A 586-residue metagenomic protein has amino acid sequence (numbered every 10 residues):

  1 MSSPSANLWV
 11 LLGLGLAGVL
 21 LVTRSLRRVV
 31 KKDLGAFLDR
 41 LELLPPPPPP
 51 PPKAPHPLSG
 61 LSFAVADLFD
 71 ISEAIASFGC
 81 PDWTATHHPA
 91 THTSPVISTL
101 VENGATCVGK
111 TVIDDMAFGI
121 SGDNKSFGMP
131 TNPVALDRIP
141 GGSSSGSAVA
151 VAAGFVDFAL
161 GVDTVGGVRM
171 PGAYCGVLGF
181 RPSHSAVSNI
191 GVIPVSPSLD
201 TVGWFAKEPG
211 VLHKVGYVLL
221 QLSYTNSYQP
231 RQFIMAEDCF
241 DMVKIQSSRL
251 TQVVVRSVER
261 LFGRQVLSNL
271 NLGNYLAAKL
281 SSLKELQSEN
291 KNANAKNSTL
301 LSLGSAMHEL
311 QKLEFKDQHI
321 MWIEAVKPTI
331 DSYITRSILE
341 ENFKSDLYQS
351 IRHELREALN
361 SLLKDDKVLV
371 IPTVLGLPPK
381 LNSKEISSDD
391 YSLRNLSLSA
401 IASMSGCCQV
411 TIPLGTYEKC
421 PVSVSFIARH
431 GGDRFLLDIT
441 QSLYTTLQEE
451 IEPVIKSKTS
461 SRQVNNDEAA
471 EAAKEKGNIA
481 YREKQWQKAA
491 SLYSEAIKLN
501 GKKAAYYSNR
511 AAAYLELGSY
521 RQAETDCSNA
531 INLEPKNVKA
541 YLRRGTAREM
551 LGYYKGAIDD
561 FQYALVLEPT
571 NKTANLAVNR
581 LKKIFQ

Functional and structural regions predicted by a protein language model:
M1-L58, Q221-S397, G431, Y444-V464: Amidase signature
S2-D157, S361: Gly/Ser-rich catalytic/binding loops embedded in alpha/beta enzyme cores
S2-L12, G142, I451-Q586: Alpha-helical tetratricopeptide repeat
W9-G15, R27-L34, E102, T164-R260 (+2 more regions): Structural helix-boundary/capping segments
T106, D157-F158, G203, V368: Short, Asp-centered acidic motifs that coordinate Mg2+ and/or phosphate in catalytic or ligand-binding sites
A148-D157, S403-S405, E516, M550: Alpha-helix C-terminal capping segments
D157-G161, L369-P372, V410: Paired acidic/hydrophobic, glycine-rich loop segments that form the ligand-binding mouth/hinge of periplasmic-binding
D390-I412: Small-aliphatic-rich amphipathic alpha-helix that forms the alpha element of a beta-alpha
